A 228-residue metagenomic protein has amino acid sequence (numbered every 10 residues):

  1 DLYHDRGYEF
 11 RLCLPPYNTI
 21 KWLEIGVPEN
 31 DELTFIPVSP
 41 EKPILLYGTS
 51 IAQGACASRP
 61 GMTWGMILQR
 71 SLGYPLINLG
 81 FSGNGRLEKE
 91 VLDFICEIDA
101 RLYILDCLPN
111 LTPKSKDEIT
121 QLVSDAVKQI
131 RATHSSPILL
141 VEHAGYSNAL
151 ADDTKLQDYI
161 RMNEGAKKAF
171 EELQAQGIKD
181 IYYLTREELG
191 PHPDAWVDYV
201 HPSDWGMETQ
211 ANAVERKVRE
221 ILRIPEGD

Functional and structural regions predicted by a protein language model:
D1-I44, E215, R219-D228: N-terminal secretory targeting modules
E41-G65: Catalytic nucleophile-elbow at a beta strand-turn-alpha helix junction centered on a G-D-S/GDSL motif, marking
I51-A55, I77-F81, L108-D117: Surface-exposed cleft-lining segments at the edges of enzyme active sites
P60, L68, G85-A132, H143-L150: Oxyanion-hole/transition-state-stabilizing segment in secreted/luminal serine hydrolases and related acyltransferases
G65-I77, E171: Short helix-loop-beta junction
T120, D204-V218: Short, amphipathic alpha-helical "lid/cap" segments that border enzyme active or binding sites
T133-I138: A short helix->loop->beta-strand "cap" motif at the edges of active sites that frequently abuts
Y146-L184: Substrate-gating cap/lid alpha-helix
